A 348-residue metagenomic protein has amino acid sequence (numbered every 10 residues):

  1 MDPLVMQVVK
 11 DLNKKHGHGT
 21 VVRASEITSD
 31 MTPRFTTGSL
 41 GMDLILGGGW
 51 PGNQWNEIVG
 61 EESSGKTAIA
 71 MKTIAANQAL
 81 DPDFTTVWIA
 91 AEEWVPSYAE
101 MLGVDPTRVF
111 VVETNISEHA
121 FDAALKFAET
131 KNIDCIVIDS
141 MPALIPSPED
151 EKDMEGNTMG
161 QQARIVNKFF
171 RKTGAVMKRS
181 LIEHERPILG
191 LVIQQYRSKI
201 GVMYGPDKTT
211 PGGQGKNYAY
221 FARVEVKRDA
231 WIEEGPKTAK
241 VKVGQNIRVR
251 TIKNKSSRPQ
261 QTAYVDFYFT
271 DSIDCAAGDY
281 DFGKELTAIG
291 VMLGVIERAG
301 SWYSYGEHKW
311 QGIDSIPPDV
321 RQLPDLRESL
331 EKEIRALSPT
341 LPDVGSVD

Functional and structural regions predicted by a protein language model:
M1-R108, D122-L125, E129: The Walker A/P-loop phosphate-binding site
M1-S25, W231-D348: C-terminal regions of RecA-like/P-loop NTPase motor modules
D11, K15-G19, I45-G49, E61 (+13 more regions): Conserved, well-folded catalytic cores of nucleic-acid-processing and energy-transducing macromolecular machines
W55-E57, T85, D134-V137, L189: Residue-level preference for the first positions of well-ordered beta-strands
N56-I58, V87-I89, F110-V112, L191 (+2 more regions): Hydrophobic/aromatic beta-strand patches that form the interior of the parallel beta-sheet core in alpha/beta enzyme
A79, L102-V109, K152-Q161, D207-G213: A short alpha->loop->secondary-structure connector
T114-P187: Phosphate-binding/switch loop-helix module in NTP-utilizing enzymes
F127, M159-L293: Phosphate-binding/switch region of NTP-binding enzymes
